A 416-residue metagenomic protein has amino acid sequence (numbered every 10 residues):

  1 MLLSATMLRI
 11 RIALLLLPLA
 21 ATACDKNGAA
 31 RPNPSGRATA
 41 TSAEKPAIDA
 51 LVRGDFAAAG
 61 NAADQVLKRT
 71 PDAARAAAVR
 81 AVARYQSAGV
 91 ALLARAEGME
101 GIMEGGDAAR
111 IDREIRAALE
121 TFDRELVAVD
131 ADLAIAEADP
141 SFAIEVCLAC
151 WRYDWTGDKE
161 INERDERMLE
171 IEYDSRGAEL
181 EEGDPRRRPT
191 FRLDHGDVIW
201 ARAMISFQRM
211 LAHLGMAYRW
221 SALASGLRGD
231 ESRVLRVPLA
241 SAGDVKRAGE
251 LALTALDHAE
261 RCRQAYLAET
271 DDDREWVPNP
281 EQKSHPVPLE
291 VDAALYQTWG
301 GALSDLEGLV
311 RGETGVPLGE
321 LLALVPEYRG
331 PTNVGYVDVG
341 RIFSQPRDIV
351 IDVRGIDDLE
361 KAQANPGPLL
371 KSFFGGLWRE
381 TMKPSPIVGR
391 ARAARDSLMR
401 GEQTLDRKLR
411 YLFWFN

Functional and structural regions predicted by a protein language model:
L2-A13: Bacterial N-terminal signal peptides that target proteins for export
A20-A23: C-terminal motif of bacterial Sec signal peptides marking the signal peptidase cleavage site
D25-P32: Bacterial lipoprotein signal-peptidase II cleavage site
A38-K45, A50-L51, A57-N61, R84-D396 (+1 more regions): Short coil/linker segments at helix-helix boundaries
